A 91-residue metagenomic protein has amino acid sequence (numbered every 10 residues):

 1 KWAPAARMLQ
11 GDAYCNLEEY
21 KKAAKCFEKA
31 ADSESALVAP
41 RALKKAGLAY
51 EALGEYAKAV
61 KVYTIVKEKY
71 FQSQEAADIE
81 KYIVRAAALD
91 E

Functional and structural regions predicted by a protein language model:
K1-E91: Acidic, polar-rich low-complexity tracts and alpha-helical solenoid repeat scaffolds
